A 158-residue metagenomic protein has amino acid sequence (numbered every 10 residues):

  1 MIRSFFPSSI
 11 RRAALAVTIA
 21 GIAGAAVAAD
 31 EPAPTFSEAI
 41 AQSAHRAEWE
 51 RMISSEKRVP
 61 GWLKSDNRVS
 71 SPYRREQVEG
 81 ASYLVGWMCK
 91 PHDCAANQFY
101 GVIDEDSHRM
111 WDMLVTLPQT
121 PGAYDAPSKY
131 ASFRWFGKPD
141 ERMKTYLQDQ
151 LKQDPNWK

Functional and structural regions predicted by a protein language model:
I2-L15: Bacterial N-terminal signal peptides that target proteins for export
A23-A28: N-terminal signal peptide c-region/cleavage motif recognized by signal peptidases
A29-W87, P155-K158: N-terminal secretory signal peptides
D30-A47, Q119-K158: C-terminal partner/receptor-binding element of secreted or periplasmic proteins
E76-E79, I103-R109: A short, structured loop/turn motif at beta-sheet edges
V85-P91, M113-L114: Short beta-strand segments that buttress and anchor functional surface loops
C94-Y100: Short, surface-exposed coil-to-beta transition loops
I103, W111-P118: Catalytic Cys-His active-site segments of thiol-dependent hydrolases/isopeptidases
